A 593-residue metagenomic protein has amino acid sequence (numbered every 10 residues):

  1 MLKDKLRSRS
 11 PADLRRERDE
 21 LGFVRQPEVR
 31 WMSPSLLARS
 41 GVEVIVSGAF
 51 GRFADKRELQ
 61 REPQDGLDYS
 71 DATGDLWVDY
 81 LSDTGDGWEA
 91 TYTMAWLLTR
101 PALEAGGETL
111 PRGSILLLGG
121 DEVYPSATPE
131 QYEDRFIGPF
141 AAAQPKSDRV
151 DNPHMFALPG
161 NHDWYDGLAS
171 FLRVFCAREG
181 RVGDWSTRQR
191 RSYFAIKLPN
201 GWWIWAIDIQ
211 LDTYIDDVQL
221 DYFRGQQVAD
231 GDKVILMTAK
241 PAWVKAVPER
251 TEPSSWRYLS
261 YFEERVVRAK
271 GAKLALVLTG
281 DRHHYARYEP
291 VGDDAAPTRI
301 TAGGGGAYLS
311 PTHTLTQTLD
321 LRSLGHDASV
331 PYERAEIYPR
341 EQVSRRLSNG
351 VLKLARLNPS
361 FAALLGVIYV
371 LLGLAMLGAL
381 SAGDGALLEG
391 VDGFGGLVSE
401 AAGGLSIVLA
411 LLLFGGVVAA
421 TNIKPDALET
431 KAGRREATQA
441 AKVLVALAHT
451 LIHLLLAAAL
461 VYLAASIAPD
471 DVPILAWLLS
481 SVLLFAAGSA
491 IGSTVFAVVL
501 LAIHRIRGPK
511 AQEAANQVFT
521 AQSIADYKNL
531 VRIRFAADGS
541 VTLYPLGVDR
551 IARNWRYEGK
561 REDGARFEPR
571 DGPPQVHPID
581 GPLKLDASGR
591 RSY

Functional and structural regions predicted by a protein language model:
M1-L118, V123-P125, E130-P159, D163-N200 (+1 more regions): Acidic, histidine-bearing metal-coordination/catalytic regions of metal-dependent phosphoesterases
L81-S82, L116-D121, D151-N161, I207 (+3 more regions): Active-site neighborhood of phospho(di)ester-bond hydrolases with catalytic His/Asp-centered motifs
D86, E179-E249, P297-L352: Conserved catalytic scaffold of divalent metal-dependent phosphoesterases
G87-E89, Y124-A127, P159-L168, D212-I215 (+3 more regions): Active-site environment of divalent metal-dependent phosphoester hydrolases
E89, D217, A229-A275, K353-F361: Active-site-proximal segments of metal-dependent phosphoesterases and phosphodiesterases across multiple
T91-A95, Q219-G225, S254: Active-site-proximal loop/helix segments of hydrolase catalytic cores
R112, G201-W203, K273, A295: Short loop/turn motifs at secondary-structure junctions
A157, T251-L321, T494-K528: Conserved beta-sheet core of the metallophosphoesterase superfamily
